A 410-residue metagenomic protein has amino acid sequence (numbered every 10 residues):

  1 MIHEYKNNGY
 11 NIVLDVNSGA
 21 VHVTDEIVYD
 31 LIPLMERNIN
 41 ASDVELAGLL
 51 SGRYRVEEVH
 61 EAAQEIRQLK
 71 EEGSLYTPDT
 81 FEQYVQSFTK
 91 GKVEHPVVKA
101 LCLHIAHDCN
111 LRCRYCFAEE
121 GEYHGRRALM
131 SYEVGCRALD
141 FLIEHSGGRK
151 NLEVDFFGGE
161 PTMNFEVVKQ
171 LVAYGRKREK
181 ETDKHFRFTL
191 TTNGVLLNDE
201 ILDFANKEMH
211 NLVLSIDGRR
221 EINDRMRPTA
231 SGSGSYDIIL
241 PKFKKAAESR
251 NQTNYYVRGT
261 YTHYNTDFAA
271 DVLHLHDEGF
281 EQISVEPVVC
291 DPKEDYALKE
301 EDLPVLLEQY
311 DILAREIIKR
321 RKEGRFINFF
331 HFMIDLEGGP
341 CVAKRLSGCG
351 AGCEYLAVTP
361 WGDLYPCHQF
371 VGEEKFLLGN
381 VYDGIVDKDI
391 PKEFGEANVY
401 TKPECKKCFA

Functional and structural regions predicted by a protein language model:
M1-M35: Acidic, low-complexity/disordered tracts enriched in E/D and polar residues
I39-Y54: Short acidic, hydrophobic short linear motifs in intrinsically disordered regions
R53-Y54, H60-L69, T77-P78, Q83-D203 (+1 more regions): Conserved alpha-helical substructure of the radical SAM core
C102-H104, E153-F157, T189-N193, V213-D217 (+3 more regions): A cross-family glycoside hydrolase active-site/sugar-binding cleft signature
D108-A118, P366-Q369, P403-A410: Local cysteine-cluster metal-coordination motifs and their immediate loop/turn environment, predominantly Fe-S cluster
L202-R220, F280-V289: Non-cysteine beta-strand/loop elements that form the S-adenosyl-L-methionine
E221, R225-D237, K244, E248-A351: Radical SAM enzyme [4Fe-4S]-AdoMet core and its adjacent flexible, acidic and glycine-rich loops/tails across
P304-G338, H368-F409: C-terminal accessory region of radical SAM enzymes
